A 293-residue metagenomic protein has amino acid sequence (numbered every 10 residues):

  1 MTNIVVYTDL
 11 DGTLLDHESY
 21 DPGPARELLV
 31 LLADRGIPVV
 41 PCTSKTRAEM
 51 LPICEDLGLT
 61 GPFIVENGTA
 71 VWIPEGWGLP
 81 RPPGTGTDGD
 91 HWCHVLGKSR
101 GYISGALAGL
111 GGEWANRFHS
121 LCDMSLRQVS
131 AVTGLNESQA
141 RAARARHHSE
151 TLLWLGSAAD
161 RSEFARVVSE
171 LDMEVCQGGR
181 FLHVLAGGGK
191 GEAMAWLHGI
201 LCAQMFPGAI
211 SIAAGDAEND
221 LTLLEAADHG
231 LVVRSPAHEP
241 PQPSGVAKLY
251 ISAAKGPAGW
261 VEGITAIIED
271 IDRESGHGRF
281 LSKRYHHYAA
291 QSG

Functional and structural regions predicted by a protein language model:
M1, P22, F181-G293: Mg2+-dependent phosphoryl-transfer enzymes with acidic/Ser/Thr/Gly-rich catalytic loops
T2-S19, L224: Asp-based phosphoryl-transfer active-site loop
I4-T8, P24-I37, I200, A209: A short, Lys/Arg-enriched amphipathic alpha-helix followed by its capping loop at the start of a domain
P22-L121: Active-site phosphate-binding/coordination module
P24, E49-P52, Q128, E163 (+2 more regions): Phosphate- and divalent-cation-binding pockets in alpha/beta enzyme and binding domains that engage nucleotide-derived
L57-L59, E66-N67, L171, A226-A227 (+1 more regions): Short, structured coil segments at secondary-structure junctions
T60-E66, S138-A140, G230-S235: Short hydrophobic/aromatic-enriched beta-strand-loop microsegments
A106, L110-I212, E218: Conserved acidic, metal-coordinating active-site core of Asp-based, Mg2+-dependent phosphoryl-transfer enzymes
